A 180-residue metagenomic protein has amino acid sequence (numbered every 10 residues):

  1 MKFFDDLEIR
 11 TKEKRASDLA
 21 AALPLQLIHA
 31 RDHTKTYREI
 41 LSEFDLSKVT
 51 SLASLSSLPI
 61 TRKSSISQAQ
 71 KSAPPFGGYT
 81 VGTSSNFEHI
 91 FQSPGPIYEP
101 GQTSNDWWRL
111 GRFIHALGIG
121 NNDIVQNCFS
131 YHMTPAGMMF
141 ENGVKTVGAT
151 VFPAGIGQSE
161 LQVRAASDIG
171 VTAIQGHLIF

Functional and structural regions predicted by a protein language model:
M1-A116, G120-N122: Nucleotide 5′-phosphate-binding alpha/beta core
E99-R112, Q126-F180: AMP-binding/adenylate-forming
